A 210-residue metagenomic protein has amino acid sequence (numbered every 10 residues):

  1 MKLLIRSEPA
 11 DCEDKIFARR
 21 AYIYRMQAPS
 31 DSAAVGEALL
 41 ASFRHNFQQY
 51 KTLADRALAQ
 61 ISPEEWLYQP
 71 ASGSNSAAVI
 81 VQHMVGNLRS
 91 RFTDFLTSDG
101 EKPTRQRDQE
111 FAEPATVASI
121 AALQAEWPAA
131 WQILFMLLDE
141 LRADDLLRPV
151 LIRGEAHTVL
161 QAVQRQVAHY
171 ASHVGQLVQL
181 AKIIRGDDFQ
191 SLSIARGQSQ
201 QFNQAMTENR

Functional and structural regions predicted by a protein language model:
M1-R25: N-terminal amphipathic/basic-hydrophobic helices that include classical n-h-c signal peptides and signal-anchor
E13, A28-S30, R44-Q48, T52-D55 (+2 more regions): Short, contiguous alpha-helical
P29-R44, A112-T116: Short, charged, low-complexity loops and linkers
F43, F47, K51, L58 (+2 more regions): Hydrophobic alpha-helical core bundles mediating ligand binding, dimerization, or RNAP-core interactions
L58, S62, L138-R142, A181: A structural signal for long alpha-helical coiled-coils and helix-turn connectors that form the cytosolic signaling
A112-V150, H157-A171, Q176: Acidic/histidine-rich alpha-helical segments that form the ligand environment of transition-metal centers
